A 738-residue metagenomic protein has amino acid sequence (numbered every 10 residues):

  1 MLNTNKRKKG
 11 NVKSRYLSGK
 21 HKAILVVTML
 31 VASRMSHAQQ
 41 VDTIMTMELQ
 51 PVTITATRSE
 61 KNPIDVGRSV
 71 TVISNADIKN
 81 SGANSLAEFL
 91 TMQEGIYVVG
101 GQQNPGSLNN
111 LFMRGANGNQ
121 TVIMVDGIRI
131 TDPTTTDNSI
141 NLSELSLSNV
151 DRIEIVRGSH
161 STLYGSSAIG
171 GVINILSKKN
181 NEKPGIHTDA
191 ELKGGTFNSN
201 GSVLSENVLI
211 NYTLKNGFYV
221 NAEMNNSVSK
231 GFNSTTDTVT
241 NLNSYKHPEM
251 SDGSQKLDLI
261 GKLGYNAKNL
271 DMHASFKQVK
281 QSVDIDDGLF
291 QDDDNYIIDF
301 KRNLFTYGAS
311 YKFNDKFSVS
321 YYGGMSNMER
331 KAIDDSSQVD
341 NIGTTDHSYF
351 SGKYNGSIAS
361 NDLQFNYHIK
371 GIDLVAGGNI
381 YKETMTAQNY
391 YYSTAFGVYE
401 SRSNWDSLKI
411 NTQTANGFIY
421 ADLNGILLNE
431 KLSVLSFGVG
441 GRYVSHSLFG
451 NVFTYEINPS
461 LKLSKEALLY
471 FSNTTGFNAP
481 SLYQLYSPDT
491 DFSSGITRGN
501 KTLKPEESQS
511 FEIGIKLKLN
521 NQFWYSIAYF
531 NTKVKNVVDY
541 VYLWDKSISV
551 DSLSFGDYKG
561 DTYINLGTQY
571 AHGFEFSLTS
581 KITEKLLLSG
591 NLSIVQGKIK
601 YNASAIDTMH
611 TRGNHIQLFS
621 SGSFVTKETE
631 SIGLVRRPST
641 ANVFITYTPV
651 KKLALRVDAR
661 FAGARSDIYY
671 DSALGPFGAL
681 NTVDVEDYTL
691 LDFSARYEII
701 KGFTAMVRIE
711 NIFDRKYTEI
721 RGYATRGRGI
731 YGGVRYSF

Functional and structural regions predicted by a protein language model:
I24-T28, N211-K215, E223-N225, G264 (+5 more regions): Conserved C-terminal beta-signal and adjacent last beta-strands/turns of outer-membrane beta-barrel proteins
A87, T91-R129: Extracytoplasmic beta-strand/coil segments of soluble accessory domains associated with Gram-negative outer-membrane
R129-R157, E206: Short acidic/polar hinge/loop motifs at secondary-structure boundaries that mediate gating or recognition
E144-E191: A beta-strand signature from Gram-negative outer-membrane beta-barrel systems, especially the internal plug domain
E191, Q291, N295-G308, K312 (+8 more regions): Outer-membrane beta-barrel signature, preferentially recognizing the C-terminal barrel domain of Gram-negative
N200-S229, V239-S282, I297-F317: Transmembrane beta-barrel wall of Gram-negative outer-membrane proteins
N314, N379, S401-V534, T640 (+2 more regions): Structural signature of Gram-negative outer-membrane beta-barrels, strongest in the C-terminal barrel of TonB-dependent
N424-K431, N531-K533, Y558-Y670, F713: Gram-negative outer-membrane beta-barrel transporters
